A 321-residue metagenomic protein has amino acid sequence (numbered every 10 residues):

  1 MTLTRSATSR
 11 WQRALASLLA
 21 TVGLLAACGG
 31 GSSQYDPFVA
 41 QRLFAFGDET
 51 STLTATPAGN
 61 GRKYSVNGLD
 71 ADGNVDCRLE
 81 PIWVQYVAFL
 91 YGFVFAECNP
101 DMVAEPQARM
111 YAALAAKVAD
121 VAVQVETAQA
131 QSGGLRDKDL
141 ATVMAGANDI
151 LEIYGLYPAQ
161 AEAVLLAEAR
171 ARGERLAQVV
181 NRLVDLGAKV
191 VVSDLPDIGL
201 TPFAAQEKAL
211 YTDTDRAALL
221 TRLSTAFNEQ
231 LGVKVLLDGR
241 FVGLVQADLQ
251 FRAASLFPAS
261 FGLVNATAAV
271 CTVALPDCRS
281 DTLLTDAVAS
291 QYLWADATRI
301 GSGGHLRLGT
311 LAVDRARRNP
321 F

Functional and structural regions predicted by a protein language model:
M1-A26: Sec-dependent bacterial lipoprotein signal peptides
C28-F321: Conserved active-site regions of diverse hydrolases
